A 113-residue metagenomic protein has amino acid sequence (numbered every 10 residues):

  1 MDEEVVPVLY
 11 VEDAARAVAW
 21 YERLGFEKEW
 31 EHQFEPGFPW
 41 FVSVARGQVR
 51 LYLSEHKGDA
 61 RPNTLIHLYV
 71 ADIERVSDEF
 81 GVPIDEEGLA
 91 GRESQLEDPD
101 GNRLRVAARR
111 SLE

Functional and structural regions predicted by a protein language model:
M1-D2, V8-R50: Core segments of cupin and vicinal oxygen chelate
D2-V6, R61-L65: Short, solvent-exposed beta-strand edge segments and adjacent coil->beta transition regions
E12-A15, L65-R103, A108-L112: Vicinal oxygen chelate
F26, G47-L51, G58-A60, I73-R75: Short, charged/polar surface micro-motifs in flexible loops or helix N-caps
H32, E55, E86-G88: Short loop/turn and capping residues at structural boundaries
Q33-E35, H56-G58, S111: Short polar/acidic secondary-structure junctions
P36-P39, A60-P62, G88-R92: Short acidic/glycine-enriched loop/turn segments that link adjacent beta-strands
L53-S54, V106: Short capping micro-motif at the N-terminus of alpha-helices
